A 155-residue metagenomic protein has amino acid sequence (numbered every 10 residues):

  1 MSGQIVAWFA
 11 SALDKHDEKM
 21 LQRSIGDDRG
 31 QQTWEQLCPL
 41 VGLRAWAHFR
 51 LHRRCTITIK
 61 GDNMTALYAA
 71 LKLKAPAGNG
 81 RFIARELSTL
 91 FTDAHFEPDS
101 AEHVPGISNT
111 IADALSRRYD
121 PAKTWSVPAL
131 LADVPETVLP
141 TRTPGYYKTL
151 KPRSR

Functional and structural regions predicted by a protein language model:
S2-L37, T65, A70-K74, F82: A short, polar/acidic, helix/strand-boundary loop motif
K15, K19, K60, K72-K74 (+2 more regions): Context-gated lysine
D17, H52-R53, P128: Short amphipathic alpha-helical leader/targeting segments
C38-G42: Extended, hydrophobic alpha-helical segments in both membrane/secreted and soluble proteins
R44-T110, R117: RNase H catalytic domain
A94-P152: C-terminal functional segments of enzyme domains
